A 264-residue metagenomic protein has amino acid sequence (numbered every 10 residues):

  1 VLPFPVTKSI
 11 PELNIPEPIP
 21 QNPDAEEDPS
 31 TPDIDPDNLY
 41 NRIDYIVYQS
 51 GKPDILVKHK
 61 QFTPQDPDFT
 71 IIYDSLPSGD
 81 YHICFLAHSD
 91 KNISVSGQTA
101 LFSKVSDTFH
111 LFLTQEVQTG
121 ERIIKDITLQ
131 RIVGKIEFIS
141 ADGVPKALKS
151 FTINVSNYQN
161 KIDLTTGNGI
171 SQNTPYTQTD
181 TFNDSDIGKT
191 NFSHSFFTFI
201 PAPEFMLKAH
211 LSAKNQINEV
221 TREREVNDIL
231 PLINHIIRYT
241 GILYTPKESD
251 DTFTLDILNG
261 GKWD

Functional and structural regions predicted by a protein language model:
V1-I43, I93-N157: Primarily secretory-pathway and cell-envelope proteins
I34-V95, K149-H235, G260-D264: Tryptophan-paired
V95, E137-I139, L148, D163-T165 (+2 more regions): Generic marker of "main functional regions" within proteins
F102-I132, I139-A141, R224-D264: Extracellular beta-sheet/turn segments enriched in Thr/Pro/Gly and aliphatic residues
G143, G167-S171, K247: Generic preference for flexible, low-structure residues
